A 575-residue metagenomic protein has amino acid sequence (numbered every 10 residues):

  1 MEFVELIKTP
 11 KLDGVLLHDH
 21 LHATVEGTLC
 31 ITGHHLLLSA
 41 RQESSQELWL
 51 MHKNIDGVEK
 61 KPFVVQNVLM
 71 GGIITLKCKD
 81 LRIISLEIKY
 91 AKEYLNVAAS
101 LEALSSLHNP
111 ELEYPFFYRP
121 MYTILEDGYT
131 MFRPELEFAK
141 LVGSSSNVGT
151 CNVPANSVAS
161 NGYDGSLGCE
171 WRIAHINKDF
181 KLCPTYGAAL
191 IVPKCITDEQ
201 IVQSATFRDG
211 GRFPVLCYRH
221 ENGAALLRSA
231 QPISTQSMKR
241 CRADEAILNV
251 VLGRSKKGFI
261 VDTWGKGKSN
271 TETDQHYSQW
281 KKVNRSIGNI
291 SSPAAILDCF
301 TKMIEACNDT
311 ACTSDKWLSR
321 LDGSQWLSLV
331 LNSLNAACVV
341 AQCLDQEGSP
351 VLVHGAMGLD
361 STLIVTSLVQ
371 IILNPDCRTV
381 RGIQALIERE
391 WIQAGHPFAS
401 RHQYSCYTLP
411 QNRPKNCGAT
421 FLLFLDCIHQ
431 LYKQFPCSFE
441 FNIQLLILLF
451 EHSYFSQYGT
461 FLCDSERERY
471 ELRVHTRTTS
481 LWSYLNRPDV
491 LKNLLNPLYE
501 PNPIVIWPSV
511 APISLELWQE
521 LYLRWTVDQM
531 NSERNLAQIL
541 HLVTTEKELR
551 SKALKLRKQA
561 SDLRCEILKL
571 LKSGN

Functional and structural regions predicted by a protein language model:
E2-I73, C78-D80, I88-A91: Phosphoinositide-binding peripheral membrane targeting modules
H22-T24, L48, G72-I74, R82-A341 (+2 more regions): Conserved N-terminal structural segment that caps and organizes enzyme catalytic cores in eukaryotes
H34-L38, Q42-S44, I55-G57, P62-F63 (+7 more regions): Conserved beta-strand elements of beta-rich interaction domains across eukaryotes, especially beta-propellers
L227, L344, S349-I371, I428: A phosphate-binding catalytic loop at a beta-strand-loop-alpha-helix junction that coordinates phosphoryl groups
I372-D376: Conserved hydrolase catalytic core segment
